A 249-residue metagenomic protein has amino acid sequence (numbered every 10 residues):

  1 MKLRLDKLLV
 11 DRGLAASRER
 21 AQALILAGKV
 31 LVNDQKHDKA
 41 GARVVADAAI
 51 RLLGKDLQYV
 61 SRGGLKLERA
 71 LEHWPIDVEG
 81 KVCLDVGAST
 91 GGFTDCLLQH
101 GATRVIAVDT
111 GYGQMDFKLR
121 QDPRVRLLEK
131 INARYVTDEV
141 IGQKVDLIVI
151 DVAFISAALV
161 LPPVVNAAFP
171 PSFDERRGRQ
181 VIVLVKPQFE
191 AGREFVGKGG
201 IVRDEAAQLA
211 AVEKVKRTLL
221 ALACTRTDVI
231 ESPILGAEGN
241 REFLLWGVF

Functional and structural regions predicted by a protein language model:
M1-A48: A basic, amphipathic helix-loop patch mediating RNA/tRNA/ribosome contacts
V78-S89, L97: Conserved class I S-adenosyl-L-methionine
S89-T94, G111: Residues at the N-terminus of the alpha-helix immediately C-terminal to the conserved SAM/SAH-binding loop
C96-R104: Conserved S-adenosyl-L-methionine
T103-V160: S-adenosyl-L-methionine
A158-V181: A short glycine-rich, Lys/Arg-flanked "PGG" loop and its adjoining helix->strand segment in the class I
P187-D204: Short, glycine-/aromatic-enriched active-site segment of Class I SAM-dependent methyltransferases
I234-F249: Core SAM-dependent methyltransferase catalytic element
